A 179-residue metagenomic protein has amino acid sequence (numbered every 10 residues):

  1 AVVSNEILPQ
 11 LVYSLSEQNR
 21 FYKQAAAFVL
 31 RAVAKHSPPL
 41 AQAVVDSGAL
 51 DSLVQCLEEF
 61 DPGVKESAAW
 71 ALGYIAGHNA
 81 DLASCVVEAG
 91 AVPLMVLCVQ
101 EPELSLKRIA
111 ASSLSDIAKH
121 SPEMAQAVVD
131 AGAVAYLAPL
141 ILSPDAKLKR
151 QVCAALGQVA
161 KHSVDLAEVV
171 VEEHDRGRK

Functional and structural regions predicted by a protein language model:
A1-N5, F21-Y22, P39-S47, G63-V64 (+5 more regions): Short, hydrophobic/charged alpha-helical patches characteristic of ARM/HEAT alpha-solenoid repeats and analogous
Q10-V12, S52-V54, V86, L94-V96 (+3 more regions): Buried hydrophobic core positions in alpha-solenoid tandem helical repeats
L11, E58, A68, Q100 (+1 more regions): N-terminal regions of proteins, emphasizing targeting and processing segments when present
Y13-S14, Q24-H36, Q55, E66-H78 (+4 more regions): Alpha-helical solenoid repeat architecture
L15-Q18, L57-F60, I75, V99-P102 (+1 more regions): Alpha-solenoid helical repeat architecture
